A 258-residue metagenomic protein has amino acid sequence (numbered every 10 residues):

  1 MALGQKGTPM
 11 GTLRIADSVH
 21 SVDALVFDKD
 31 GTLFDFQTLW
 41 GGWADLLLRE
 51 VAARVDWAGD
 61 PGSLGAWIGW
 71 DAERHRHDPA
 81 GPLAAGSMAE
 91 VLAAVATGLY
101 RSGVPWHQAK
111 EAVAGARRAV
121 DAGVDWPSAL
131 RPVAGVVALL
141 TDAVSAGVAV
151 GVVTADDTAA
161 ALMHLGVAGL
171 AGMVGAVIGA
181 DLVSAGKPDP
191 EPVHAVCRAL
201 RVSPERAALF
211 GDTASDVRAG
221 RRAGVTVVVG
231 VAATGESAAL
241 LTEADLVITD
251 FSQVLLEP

Functional and structural regions predicted by a protein language model:
A2-L25, A53, V137-S145, T158-P258: Asp-based, Mg2+/Mn2+-dependent phosphohydrolase catalytic module
S21-A134, S145: N-terminal helical cap/lid subdomain that shapes the substrate entry/recognition surface in HAD-like hydrolases
T32, T154-D156: Conserved phosphate-coupling serine/threonine residues in phosphotransfer and NTP-handling enzymes
F36, V152-V153, G211, A232: Small/polar loops that bind or transfer phosphate-bearing groups
S87, R131, V153, S184-A185 (+1 more regions): Residues that cap or flank secondary-structure elements
W126-P127, L140, A149: Compact structured core domains
